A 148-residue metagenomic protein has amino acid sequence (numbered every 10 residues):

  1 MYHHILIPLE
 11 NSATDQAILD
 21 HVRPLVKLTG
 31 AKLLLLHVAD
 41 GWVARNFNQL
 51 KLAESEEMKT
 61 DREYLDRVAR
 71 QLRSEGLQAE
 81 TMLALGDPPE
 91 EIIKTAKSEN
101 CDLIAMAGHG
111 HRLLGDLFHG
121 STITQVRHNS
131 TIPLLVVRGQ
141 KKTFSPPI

Functional and structural regions predicted by a protein language model:
M1-A17, H128-I148: Intrinsically disordered or low-complexity boundary/linker segments at protein termini and domain junctions
M1-Q49: Small/aliphatic-rich secondary-structure junction motif
L34-L36, E80-A84, L135: General small-molecule cofactor/ligand-binding pocket signal
H37-E63, F144-I148: Acidic, proline/glycine-rich short linear motifs
H37-V38, A107-H109, R138-G139: Short secondary-structure boundary segments
L50-E54, S98-N100, T122-I123: Short, hinge-like loop/turn segments at secondary-structure boundaries
R70-I104, K141-I148: Structural beta-alpha unit
M106-N129, T143-P146: Glycine-rich, Arg-bearing micro-motifs that act as flexible, cationic patches
